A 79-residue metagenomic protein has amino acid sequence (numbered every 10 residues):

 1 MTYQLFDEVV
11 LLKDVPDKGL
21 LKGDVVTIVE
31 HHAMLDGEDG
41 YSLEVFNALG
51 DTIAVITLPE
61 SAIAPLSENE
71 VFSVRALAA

Functional and structural regions predicted by a protein language model:
Y3-L66, A78: Basic/aromatic-rich interaction segments and small domains that mediate binding to polyanionic partners
E68-E70: Boundary regions of SH3-family modules and the immediately adjacent low-complexity/disordered segments in eukaryotic
S73-V74, A79: Phospho-regulated, low-complexity intrinsically disordered regions of nuclear gene-regulatory and chromatin-associated
